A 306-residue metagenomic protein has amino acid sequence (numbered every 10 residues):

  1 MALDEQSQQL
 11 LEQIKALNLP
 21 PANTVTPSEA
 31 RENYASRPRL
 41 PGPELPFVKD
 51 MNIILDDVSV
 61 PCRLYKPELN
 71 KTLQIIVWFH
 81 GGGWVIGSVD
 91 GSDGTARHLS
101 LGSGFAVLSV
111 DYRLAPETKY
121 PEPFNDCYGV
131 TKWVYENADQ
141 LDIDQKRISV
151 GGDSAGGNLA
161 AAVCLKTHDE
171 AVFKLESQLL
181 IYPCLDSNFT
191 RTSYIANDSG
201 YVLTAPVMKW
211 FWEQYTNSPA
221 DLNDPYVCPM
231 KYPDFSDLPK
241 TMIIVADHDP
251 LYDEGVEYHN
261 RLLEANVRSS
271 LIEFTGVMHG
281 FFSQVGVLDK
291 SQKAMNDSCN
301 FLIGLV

Functional and structural regions predicted by a protein language model:
M1-Y65: A glycine/proline-hinged amphipathic helix-loop "lid/cap" segment that gates access to hydrophobic ligand pockets
C62-T72, M230-F235: Short beta-strand-to-loop junctions in surface cap/lid or active-site-entrance loops
L73-G82: Short beta-strand element of the alpha/beta-hydrolase
D90-L108: Short amphipathic alpha-helix adjacent to the substrate-entry channel of hydrolases
T118-Q140: Alpha/beta-hydrolase active-site loop
Y135-V150, E170: Gly/Ser-rich "nucleophile elbow"/oxyanion-hole loop immediately N-terminal to the catalytic nucleophile in hydrolases
G152, G156, A160: Gly/Ala-rich beta-loop-alpha elbow adjacent to hydrolase catalytic centers
A162-V306: Alpha/beta hydrolase fold serine-hydrolase catalytic domain that processes acyl esters and thioesters
